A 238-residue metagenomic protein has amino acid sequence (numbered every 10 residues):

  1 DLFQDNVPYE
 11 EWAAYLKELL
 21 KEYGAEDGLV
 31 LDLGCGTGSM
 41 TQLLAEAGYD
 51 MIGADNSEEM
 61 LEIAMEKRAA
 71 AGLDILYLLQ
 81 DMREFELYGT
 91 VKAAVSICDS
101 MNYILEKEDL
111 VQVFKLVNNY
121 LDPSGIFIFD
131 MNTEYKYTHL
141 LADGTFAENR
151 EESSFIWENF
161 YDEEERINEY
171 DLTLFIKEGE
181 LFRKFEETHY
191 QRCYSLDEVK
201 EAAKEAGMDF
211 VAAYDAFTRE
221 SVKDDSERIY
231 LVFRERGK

Functional and structural regions predicted by a protein language model:
D1-G28: Conserved class I S-adenosyl-L-methionine
L31, G38-E84: Class I SAM-dependent methyltransferase SAM/SAH-binding core
E86-A93: A short acidic, Gly/Pro-enriched loop at the edge of an enzyme's catalytic core that lines a small-molecule cofactor
I97-D99: Residues lining the SAM
N102-I104: A short His-aromatic
V111-P123: A short glycine-rich, Lys/Arg-flanked "PGG" loop and its adjoining helix->strand segment in the class I
I128-E201: SAM-dependent methyltransferase
Y190-K238: C-terminal lobe and adjacent flexible extensions of AdoMet/dcAdoMet transferase-like proteins
